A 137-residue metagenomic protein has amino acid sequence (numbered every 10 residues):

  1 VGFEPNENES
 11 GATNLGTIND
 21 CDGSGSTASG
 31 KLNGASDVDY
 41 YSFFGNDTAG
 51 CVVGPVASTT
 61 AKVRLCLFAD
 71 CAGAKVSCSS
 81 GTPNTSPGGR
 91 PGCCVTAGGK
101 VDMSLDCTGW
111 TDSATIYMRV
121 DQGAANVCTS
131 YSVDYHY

Functional and structural regions predicted by a protein language model:
V1-S24: Predominantly extracellular/luminal regions of secreted and cell-surface proteins, especially disulfide-bonded
T17-Y137: Acidic, Ser/Thr/Pro-rich low-complexity intrinsically disordered segments
